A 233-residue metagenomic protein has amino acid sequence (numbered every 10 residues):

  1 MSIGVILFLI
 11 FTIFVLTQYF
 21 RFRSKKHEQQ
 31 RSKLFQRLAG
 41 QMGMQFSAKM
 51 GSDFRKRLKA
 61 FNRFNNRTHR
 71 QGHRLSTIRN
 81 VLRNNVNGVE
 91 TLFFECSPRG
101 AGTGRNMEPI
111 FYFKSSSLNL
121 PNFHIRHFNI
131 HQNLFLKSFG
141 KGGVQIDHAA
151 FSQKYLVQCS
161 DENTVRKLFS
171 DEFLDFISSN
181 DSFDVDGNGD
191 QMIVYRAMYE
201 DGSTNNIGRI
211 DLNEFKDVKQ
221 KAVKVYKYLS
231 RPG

Functional and structural regions predicted by a protein language model:
M1-L9: Feature marks short, highly hydrophobic, charge-poor N-terminal signal-anchor/signal peptide-like helices that anchor
F8-L16: Alpha-helical membrane-embedded segments
V15-G40: Transmembrane-cytosolic junction motif
S32-M50, K56-G233: Charged, low-complexity intrinsically disordered regions
